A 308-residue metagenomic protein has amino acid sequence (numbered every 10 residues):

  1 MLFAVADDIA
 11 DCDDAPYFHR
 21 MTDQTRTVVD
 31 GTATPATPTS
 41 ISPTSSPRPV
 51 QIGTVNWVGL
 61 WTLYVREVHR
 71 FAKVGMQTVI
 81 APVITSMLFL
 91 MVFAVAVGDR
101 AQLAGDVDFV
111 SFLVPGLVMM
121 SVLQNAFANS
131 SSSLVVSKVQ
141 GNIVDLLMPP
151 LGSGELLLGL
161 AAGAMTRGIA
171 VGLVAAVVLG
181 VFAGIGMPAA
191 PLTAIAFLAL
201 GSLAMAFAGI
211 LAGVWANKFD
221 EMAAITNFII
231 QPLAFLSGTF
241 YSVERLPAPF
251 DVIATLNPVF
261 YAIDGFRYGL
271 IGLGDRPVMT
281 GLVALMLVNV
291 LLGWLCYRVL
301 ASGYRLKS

Functional and structural regions predicted by a protein language model:
L2-I9: Extreme N-terminal basic, low-complexity initiation segments that serve as generic localization/processing leaders
F3, Y17-F18: Aromatic (phenylalanine/tyrosine) cluster motif
F18-S308: Hydrophobic transmembrane alpha-helices and immediately adjacent juxtamembrane helices of multi-pass inner-membrane
